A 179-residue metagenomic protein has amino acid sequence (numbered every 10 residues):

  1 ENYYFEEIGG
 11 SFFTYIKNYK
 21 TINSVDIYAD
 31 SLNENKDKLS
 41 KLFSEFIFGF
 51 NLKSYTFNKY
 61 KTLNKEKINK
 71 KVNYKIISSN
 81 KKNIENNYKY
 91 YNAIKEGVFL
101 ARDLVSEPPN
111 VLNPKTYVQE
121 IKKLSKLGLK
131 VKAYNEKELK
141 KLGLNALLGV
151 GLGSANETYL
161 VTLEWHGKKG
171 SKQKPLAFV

Functional and structural regions predicted by a protein language model:
E1-L176: Short amphipathic alpha-helical segment within the helicase RecA-like ATPase core that mediates nucleic-acid
